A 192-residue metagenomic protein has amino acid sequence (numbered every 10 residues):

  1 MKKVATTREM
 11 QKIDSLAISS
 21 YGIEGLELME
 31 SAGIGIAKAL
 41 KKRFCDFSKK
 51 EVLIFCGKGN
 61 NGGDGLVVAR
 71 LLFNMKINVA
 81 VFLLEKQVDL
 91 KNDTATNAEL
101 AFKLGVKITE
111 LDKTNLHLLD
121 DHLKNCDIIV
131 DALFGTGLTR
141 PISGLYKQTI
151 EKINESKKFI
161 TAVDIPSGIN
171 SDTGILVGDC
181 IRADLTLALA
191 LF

Functional and structural regions predicted by a protein language model:
M1-K50: Positively charged, low-complexity intrinsically disordered leader regions
K2-A5, C45-F192: Glycine-rich phosphate/dinucleotide-binding loop and adjoining beta-alpha-beta core of small-molecule
